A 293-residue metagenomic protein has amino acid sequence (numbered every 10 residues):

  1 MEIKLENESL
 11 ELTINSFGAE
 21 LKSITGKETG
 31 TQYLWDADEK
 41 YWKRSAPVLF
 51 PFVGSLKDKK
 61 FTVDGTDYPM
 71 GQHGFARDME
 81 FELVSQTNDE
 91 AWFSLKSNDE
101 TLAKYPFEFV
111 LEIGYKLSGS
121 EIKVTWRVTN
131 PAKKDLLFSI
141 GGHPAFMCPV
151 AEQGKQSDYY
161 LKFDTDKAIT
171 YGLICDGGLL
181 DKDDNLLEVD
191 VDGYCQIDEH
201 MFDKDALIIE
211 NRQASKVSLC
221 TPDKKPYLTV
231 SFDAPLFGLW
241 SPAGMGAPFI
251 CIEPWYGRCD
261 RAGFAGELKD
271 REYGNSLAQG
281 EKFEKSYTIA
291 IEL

Functional and structural regions predicted by a protein language model:
M1-V63, D67-G71, R212-A234, E281-I291: Beta-strand-rich N-terminal accessory domains
S23-T25, K134-I140, G172-L173: Short, hydrophobic/aromatic beta-strand segments
T66-G119: Extended, loop-rich substrate-binding clefts of extracytoplasmic carbohydrate-active enzymes
Y68, H73-S85, D192-E272: Acidic/His-leaning functional-site neighborhoods
S94-E100, W255-G257, A290: Generic short beta-strand segments
S97-P144, P149-V150: Acidic, contiguous internal or C-terminal segments within carbohydrate-active enzymes that form a structured patch used
D135, A145-C148, E152-F232: Active-site/ligand-binding surface loops and adjacent short beta/alpha elements that line catalytic pockets across
R271-F283: Intrinsically disordered, low-complexity Pro/Gly/Ser/Thr-rich segments with frequent PxxP/GP/PP motifs and embedded
